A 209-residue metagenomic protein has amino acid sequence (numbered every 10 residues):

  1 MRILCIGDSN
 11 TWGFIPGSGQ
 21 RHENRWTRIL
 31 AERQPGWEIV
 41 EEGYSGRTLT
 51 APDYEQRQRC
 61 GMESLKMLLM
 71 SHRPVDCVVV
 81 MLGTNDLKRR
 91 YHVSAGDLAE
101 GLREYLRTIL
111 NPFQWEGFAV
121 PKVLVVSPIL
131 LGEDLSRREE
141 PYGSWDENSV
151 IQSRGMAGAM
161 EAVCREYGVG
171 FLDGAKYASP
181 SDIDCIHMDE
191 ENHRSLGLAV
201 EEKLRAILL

Functional and structural regions predicted by a protein language model:
M1-S45, T50-E55, M67-H72, V78 (+3 more regions): Serine-esterase "nucleophile elbow" of acetyl-processing enzymes
R59-L209: Alpha-helical cap/lid subdomain in secreted, periplasmic, or secretory-pathway luminal O-acyl-processing enzymes
